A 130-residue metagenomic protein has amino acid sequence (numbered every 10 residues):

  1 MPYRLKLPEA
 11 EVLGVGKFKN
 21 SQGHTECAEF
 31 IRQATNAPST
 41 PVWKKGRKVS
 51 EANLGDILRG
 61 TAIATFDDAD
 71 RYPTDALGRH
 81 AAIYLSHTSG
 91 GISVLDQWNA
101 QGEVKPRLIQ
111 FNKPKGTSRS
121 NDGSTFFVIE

Functional and structural regions predicted by a protein language model:
M1-L77: Secreted/periplasmic proteins that engage bacterial cell-wall peptidoglycan
Y3-K17, L85-E130: Aromatic- and glycine-rich peptidoglycan recognition patches
F30, I63, A81-Y84, V94: Generic hydrophobic secondary-structure signal
R59, H80, E103-R107: Secondary-structure boundary/capping motif
T74-H87: Short beta-strand-centered aromatic/proline hotspots
